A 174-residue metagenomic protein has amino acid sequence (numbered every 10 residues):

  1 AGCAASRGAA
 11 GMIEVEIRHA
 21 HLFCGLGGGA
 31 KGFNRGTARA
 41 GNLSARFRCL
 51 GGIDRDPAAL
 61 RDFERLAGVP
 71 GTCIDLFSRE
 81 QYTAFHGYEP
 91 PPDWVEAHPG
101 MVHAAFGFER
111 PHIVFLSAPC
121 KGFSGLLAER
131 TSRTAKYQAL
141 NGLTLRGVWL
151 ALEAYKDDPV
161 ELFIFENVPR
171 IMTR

Functional and structural regions predicted by a protein language model:
A1-R174: Conserved active-site and SAM-binding loop architecture of S-adenosyl-L-methionine-dependent nucleic-acid
